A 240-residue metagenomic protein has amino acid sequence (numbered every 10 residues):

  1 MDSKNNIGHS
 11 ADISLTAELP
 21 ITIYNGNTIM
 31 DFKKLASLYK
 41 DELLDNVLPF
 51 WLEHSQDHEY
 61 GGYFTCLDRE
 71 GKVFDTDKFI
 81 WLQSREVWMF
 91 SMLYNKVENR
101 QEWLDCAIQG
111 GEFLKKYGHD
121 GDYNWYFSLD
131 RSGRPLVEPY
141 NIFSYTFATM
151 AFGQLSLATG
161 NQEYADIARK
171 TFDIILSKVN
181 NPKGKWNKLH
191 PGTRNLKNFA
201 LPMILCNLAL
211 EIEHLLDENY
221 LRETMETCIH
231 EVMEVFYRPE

Functional and structural regions predicted by a protein language model:
K4, A11, P20, Y24-E240: Glycan-recognition and catalytic cores of secretory/periplasmic carbohydrate-active enzymes
T16: Short Gly/Ser/Thr- and charged-rich N-terminal loops/segments that act as flexible capping/hinge elements
